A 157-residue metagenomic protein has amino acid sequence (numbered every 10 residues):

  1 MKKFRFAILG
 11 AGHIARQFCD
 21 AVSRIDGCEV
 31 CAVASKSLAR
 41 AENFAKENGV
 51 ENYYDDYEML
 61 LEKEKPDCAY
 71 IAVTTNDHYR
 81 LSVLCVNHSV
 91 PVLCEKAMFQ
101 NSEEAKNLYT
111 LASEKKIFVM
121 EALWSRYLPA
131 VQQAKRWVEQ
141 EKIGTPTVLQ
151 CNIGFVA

Functional and structural regions predicted by a protein language model:
M1-N48: N-terminal Rossmann-like dinucleotide-binding module
K2-F4, I117, G144-T147: Nucleotide donor/acceptor-binding cores
G27, G49, K65, K142-T145: Glycine-centered tight turns that cap/initiate beta-strands
A32, N52, D67-C68, P91 (+1 more regions): Short, Asp-centered acidic motifs that coordinate Mg2+ and/or phosphate in catalytic or ligand-binding sites
V50-Y57: Conserved SAM-binding strand-loop segment of SAM-dependent methyltransferases
L61-K63, C68, T74-T75, Y79-R126: Beta-strand-loop-alpha-helix segment that lines the small-molecule cofactor/substrate pocket of alpha/beta enzymes
A72-V73, I153: Glycine-rich, N-terminal phosphate-binding loop of Rossmann-like dinucleotide-binding domains
S125-A157: Predominantly a Rossmann-like dinucleotide-binding segment in NAD(P)-dependent oxidoreductases
